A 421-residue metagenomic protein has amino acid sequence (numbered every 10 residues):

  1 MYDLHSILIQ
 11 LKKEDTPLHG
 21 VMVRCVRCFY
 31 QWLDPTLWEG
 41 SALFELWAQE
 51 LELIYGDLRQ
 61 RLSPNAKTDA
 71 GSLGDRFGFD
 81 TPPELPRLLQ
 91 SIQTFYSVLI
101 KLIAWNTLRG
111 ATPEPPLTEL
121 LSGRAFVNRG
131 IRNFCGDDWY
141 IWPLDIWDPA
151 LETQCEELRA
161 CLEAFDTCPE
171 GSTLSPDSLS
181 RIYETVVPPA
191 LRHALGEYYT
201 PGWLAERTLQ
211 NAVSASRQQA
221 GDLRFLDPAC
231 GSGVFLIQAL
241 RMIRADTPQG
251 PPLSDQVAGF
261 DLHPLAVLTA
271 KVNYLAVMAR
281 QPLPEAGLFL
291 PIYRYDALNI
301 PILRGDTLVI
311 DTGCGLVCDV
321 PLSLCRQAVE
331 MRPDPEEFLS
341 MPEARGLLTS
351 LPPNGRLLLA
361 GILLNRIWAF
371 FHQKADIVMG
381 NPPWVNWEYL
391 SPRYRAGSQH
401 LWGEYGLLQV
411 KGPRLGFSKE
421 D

Functional and structural regions predicted by a protein language model:
M1, D138-I146, G315, S323: N-terminal secretory/membrane-targeting helices
M1-S41: Intrinsically disordered, low-complexity terminal regions enriched in charged/polar residues
D3, L18-V21, C25, L43 (+9 more regions): Alpha-helical structural motif
Q10, E39, L43, R87-S91 (+2 more regions): Non-transmembrane, amphipathic alpha-helical segments
V23-D34, L46, Q90-Q93, I300-D319: Solvent-exposed, charged interface segments at domain starts and junctions
V26, Y30, G40-A48, E52-K67 (+8 more regions): Class I S-adenosyl-L-methionine
L73-L89, N354-N365: Short linear interaction motifs
E170, S178, E184, P188-D421: SAM-dependent methyltransferase catalytic region
